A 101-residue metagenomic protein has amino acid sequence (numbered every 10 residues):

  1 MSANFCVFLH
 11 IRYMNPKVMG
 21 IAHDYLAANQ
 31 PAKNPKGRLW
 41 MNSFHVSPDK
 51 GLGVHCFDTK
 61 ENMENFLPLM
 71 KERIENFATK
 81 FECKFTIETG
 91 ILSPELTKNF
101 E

Functional and structural regions predicted by a protein language model:
M1-L52, D58-E72, T79-E101: Short S/T/G/P-rich N-terminal loop/turn motif that feeds into the first structured element of a domain
